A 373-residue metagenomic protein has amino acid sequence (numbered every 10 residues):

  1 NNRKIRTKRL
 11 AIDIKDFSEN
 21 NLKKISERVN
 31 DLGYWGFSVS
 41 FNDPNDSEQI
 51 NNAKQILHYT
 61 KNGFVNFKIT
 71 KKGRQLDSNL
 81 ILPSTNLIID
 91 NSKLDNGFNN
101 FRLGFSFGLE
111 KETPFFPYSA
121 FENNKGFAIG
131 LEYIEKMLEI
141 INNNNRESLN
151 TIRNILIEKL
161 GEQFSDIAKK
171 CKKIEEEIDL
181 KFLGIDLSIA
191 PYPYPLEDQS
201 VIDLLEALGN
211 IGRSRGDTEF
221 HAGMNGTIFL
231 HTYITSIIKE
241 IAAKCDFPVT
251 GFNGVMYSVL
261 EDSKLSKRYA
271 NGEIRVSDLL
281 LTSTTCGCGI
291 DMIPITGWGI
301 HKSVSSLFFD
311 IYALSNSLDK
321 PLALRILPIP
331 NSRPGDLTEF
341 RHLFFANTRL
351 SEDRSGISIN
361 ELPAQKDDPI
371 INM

Functional and structural regions predicted by a protein language model:
N1-M373: Anaerobic metallocofactor- and corrinoid-dependent redox/one-carbon enzyme cores, especially those from methanogenesis
